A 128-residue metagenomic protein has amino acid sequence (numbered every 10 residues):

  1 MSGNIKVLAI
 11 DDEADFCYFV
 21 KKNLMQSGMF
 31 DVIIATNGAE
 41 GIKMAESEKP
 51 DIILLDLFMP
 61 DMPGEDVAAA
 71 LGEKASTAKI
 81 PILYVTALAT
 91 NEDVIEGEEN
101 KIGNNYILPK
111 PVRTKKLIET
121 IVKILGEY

Functional and structural regions predicted by a protein language model:
E13-F19, N91, T114: Short acidic/polar segment at the start of the alpha1 helix of CheY-like receiver
A14-I33: Two-component/phosphorelay signaling modules centered on CheY-like receiver
T36, D61-M62, L71: Hydrophobic residue at a beta-alpha junction that N-caps the helix immediately following a catalytic beta-strand/loop
E48-L54, M59: Active-site beta3 strand of CheY-like receiver
P60-D61, A78, T90, K110: The feature encodes the CheY-like receiver
V112-I121: C-terminal output helix
